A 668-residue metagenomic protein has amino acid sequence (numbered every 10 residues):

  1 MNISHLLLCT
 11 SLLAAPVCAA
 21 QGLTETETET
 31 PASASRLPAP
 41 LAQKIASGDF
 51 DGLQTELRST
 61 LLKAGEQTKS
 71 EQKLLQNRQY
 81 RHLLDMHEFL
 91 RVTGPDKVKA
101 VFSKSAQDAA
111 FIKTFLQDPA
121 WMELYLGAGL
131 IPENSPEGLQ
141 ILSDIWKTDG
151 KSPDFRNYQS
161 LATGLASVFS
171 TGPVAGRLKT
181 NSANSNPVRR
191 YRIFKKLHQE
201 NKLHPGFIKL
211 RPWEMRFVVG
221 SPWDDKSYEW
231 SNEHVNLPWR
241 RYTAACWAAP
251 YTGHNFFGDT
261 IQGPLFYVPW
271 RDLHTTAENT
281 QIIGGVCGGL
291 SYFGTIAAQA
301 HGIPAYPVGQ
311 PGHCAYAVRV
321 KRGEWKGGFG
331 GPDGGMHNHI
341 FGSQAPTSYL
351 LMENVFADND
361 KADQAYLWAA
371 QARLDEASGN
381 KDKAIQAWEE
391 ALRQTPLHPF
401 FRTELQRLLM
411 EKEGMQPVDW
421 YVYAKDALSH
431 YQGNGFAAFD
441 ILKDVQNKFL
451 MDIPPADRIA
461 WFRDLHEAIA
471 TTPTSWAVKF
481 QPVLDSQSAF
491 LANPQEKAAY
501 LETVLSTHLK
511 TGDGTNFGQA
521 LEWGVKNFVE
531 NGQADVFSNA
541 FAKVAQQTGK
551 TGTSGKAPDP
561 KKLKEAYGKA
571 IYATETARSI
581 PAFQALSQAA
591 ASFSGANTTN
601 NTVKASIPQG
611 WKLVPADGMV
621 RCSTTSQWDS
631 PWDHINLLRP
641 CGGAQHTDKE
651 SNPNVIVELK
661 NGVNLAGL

Functional and structural regions predicted by a protein language model:
L7-P16: Bacterial N-terminal signal peptides
L23-F169: Non-catalytic protein-protein interaction scaffold segments in large eukaryotic complex-forming proteins
L84, K361-L374, T395-E411, G433-F449 (+7 more regions): Amphipathic alpha-helical repeat scaffolds of TPR domains
S105-T280: Secondary-structure boundary elements
R271-E278, I283, G288-W368: Hydrophobic/aromatic-rich core segments of domains that either
M336-T403, L409-E413: Charged, amphipathic alpha-helical linkers/stalks
K383-E390, Q416-Y431, D457-A468, K497-V504 (+2 more regions): Alpha-helical repeat scaffolds
S587-L665: Disordered, acidic Ser/Thr/Pro-rich linker "stalks" and the adjacent N-terminal cap of the next globular domain
